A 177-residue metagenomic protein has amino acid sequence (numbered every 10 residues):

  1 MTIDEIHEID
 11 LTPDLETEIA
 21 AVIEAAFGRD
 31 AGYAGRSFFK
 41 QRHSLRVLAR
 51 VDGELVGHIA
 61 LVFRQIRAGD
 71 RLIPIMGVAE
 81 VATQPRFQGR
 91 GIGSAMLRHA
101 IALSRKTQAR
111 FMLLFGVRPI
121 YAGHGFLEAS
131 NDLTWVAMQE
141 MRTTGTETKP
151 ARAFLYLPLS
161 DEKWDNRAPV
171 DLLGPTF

Functional and structural regions predicted by a protein language model:
M1-D4: Extreme N-terminal starter segment of soluble prokaryotic enzymes
I6-A82: A conserved beta-strand-loop-helix scaffold within acyl/acetyltransferase catalytic domains
D52-G53, R86, P158-K163: Short loop segments at secondary-structure junctions
V62-F63, M96-A100, W135-M141: Short acidic (Asp/Glu) patches
F87-H99, A109: Conserved acetyl-CoA pyrophosphate-binding loop and the N-cap/start of the following alpha-helix in GNAT-like
K106-M112, G116-M141: Conserved active-site alpha-helix within GNAT-family acetyltransferase domains
V136-F177: C-terminal "cap" of GNAT-fold acetyltransferases
